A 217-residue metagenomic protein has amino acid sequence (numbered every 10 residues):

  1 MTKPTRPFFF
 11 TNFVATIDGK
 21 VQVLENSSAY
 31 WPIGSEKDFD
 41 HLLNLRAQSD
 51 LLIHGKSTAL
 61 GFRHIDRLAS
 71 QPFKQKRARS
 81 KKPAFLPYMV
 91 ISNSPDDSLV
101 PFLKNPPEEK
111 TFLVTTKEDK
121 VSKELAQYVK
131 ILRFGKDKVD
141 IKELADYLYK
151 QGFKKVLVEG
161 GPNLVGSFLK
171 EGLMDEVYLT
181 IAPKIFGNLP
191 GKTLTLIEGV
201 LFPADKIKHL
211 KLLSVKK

Functional and structural regions predicted by a protein language model:
M1-K217: Enzymes that bind and transform nitrogen-containing heteroaromatic metabolites
